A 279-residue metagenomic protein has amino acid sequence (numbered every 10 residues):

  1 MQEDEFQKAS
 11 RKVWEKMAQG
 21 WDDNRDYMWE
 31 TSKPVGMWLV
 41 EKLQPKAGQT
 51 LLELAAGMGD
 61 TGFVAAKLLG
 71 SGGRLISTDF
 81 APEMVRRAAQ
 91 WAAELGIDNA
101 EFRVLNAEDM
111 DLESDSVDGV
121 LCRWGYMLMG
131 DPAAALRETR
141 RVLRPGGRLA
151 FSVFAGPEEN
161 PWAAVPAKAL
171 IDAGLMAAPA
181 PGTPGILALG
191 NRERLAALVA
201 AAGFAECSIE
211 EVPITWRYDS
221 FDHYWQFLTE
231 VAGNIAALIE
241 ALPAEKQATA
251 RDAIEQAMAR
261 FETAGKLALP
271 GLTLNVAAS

Functional and structural regions predicted by a protein language model:
M1-Q49, D60-V64, M84-R87, E94 (+1 more regions): Conserved class I S-adenosyl-L-methionine
Q2-S10, G20, N24-S32, M58-D60 (+1 more regions): Conserved Class I S-adenosyl-L-methionine
M28, A133-A134, R140-D219: Conserved catalytic/acceptor-binding region of the Class I
L43-P45, L69, L143: A generic alpha-to-beta junction signature in SAM-dependent methyltransferases
T50-M110, G119, A134: Class I SAM-dependent methyltransferase SAM/SAH-binding core
L52, S116-W124, A150: Short SAM/SAH-binding signature in class I
L69, A92, L170, V199 (+2 more regions): Conserved hydrophobic residues forming the short capping helix/wall of the S-adenosyl-L-methionine
D118-P132, A155: A short SAM/SAH-binding and catalytic strip from SAM-dependent methyltransferases
